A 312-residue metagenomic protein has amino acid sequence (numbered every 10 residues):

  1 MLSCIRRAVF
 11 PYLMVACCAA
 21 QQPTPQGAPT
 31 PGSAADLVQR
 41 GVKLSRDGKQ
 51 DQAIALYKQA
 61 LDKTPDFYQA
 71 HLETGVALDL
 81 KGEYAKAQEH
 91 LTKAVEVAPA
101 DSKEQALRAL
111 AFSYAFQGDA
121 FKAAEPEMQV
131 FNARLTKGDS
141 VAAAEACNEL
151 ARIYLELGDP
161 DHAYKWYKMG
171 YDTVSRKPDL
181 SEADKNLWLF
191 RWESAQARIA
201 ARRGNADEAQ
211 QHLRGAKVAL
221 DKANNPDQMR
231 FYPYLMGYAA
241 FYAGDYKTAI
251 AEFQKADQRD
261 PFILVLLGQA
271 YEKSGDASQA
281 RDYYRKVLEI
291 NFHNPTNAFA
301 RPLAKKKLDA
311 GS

Functional and structural regions predicted by a protein language model:
P31, P65, P99-D101, L135 (+3 more regions): Short coil turns that delineate tetratricopeptide repeat
S33-Q59, K63, A239: Alpha-helical segment of the N-proximal tetratricopeptide repeat
A35, Q69, K103-Q105, E145 (+5 more regions): Start-of-helix register in tetratricopeptide repeats
V42, V76, F112, R152 (+4 more regions): Residue-level recognition of tetratricopeptide repeat
R46-D47, L80-K81, F116, E149 (+5 more regions): Register position in tetratricopeptide repeats
